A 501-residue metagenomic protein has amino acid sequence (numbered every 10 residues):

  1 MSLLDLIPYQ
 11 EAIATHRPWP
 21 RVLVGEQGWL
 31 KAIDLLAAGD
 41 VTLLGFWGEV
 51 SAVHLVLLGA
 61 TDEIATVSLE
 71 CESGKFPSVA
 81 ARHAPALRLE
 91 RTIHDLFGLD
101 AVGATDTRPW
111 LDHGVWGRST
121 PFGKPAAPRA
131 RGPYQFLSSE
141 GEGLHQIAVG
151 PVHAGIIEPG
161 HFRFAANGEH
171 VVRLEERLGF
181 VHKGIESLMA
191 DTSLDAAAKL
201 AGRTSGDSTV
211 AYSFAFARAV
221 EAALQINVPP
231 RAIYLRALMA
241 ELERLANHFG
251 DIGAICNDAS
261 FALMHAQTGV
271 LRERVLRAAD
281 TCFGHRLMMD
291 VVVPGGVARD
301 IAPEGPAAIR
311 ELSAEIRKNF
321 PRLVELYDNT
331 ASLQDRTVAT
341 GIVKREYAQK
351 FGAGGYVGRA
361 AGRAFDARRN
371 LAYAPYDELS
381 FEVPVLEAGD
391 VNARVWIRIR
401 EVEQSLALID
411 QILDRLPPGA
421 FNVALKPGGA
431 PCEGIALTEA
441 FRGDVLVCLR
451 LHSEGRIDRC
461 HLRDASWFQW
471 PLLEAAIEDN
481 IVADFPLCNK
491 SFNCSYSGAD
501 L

Functional and structural regions predicted by a protein language model:
M1, Q135-G141, H145, G150 (+3 more regions): Detector for conserved single-position "signature" residues within domains
M1-H170, N329, L333-T340, S405 (+2 more regions): Terminal low-complexity/charged segments
A81-T105, N227-E241, H248-D251, I255 (+1 more regions): Structured, non-membrane catalytic/scaffold regions adjacent to prosthetic-group chemistry
L87-D95, F214, E243, R400 (+1 more regions): Short alpha-helical basic/polar micro-motif
G103-L111, N257-S260, M264, M289-V293: Short, glycine/acidic-rich hinge or "gate" loops at secondary-structure transitions that mediate conformational
H145-D258, D280, G355-P384, A440-V447 (+1 more regions): Active-site- and interface-proximal helix/loop "cap" or "latch" segments in soluble metabolic and energy-transducing
M264-T268, A278-A424, A430-P431: Intrinsically disordered, low-complexity regulatory segments
